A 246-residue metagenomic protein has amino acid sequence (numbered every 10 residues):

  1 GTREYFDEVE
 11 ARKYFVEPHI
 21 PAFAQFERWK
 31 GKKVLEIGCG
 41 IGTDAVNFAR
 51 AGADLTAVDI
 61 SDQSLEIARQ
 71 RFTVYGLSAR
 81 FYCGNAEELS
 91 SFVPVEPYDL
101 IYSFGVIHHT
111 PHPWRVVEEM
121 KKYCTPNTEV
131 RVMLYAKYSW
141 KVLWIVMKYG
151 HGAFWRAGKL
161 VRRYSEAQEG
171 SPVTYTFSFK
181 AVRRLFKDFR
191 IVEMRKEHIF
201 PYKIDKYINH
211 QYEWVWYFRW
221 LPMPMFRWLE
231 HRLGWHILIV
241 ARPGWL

Functional and structural regions predicted by a protein language model:
Y5-K32: Conserved alpha-helix/loop element of class I SAM-dependent methyltransferases that forms part of the SAM/SAH-binding
L35, I41-L89: Class I SAM-dependent methyltransferase SAM/SAH-binding core
A57, H109, V132: Conserved SAM-binding loop
S91-L100: A short acidic, Gly/Pro-enriched loop at the edge of an enzyme's catalytic core that lines a small-molecule cofactor
L100-H112: A short SAM/SAH-binding and catalytic strip from SAM-dependent methyltransferases
W114-E129: A short glycine-rich, Lys/Arg-flanked "PGG" loop and its adjoining helix->strand segment in the class I
E129-G158: Conserved class I S-adenosyl-L-methionine
G152, R156-T174, F179-R184, V192-L246: A C-terminal cap/extension of S-adenosyl-L-methionine-dependent methyltransferases that defines the acceptor-substrate
